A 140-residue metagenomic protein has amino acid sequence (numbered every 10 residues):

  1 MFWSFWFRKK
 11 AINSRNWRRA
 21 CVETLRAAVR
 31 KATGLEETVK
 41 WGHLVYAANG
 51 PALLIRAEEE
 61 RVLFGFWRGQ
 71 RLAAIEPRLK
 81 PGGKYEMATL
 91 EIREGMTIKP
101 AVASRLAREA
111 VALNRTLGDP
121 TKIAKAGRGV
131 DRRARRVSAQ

Functional and structural regions predicted by a protein language model:
M1-Q140: Charge-dense, helix-prone N-terminal extensions
